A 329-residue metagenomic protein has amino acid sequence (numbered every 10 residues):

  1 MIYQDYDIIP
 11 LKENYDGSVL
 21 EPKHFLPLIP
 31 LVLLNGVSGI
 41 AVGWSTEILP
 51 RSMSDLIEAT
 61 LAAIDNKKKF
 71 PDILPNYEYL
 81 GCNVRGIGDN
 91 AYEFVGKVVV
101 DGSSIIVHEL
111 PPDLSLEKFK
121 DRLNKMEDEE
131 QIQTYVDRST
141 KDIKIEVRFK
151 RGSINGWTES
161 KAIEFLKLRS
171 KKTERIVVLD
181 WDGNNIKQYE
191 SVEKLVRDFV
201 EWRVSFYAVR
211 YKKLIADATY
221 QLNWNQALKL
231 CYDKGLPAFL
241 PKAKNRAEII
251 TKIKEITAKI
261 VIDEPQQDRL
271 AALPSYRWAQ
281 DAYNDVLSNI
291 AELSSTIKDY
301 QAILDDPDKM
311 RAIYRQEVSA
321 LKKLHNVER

Functional and structural regions predicted by a protein language model:
I2-P30: Conserved mixed alpha/beta core segments that line enzyme active sites in large multi-domain catalysts
Q4-D5, H24, L31, N35-R329: C-terminal interaction appendages of subunits in large macromolecular complexes
